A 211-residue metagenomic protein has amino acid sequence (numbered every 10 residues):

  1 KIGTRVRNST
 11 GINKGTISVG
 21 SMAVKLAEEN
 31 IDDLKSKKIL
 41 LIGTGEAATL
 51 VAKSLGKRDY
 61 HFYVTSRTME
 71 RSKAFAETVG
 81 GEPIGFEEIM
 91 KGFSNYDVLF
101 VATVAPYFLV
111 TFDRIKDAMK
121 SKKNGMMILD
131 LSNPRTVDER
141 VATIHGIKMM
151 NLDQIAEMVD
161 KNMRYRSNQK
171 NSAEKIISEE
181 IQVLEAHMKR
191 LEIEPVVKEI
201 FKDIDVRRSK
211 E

Functional and structural regions predicted by a protein language model:
K1-L34: Glycine/serine-rich phosphate-binding loop and adjoining beta1-alpha1 elements at the start of nucleotide-handling
K14, S18, I42, R67-E70 (+4 more regions): Conserved active-site and cofactor/substrate-binding residues in soluble primary-metabolism enzymes
I17-S21, G45, T49, E194 (+1 more regions): An alpha-helix initiation/capping motif
S21-K25, K73, S178: Predominant activation on well-ordered alpha-helical scaffold segments within soluble catalytic domains
E28-Y96: Glycine-rich phosphate/diphosphate-binding loop of Rossmann-like nucleotide-binding domains
A52-K53, A76-E77, T111-I115, E139-A142: Short amphipathic alpha-helical segments
G81-D113, K120-L129, N133-P134: Rossmann-like NAD(P)-binding element
K116-E211: Adenosine-phosphate binding glycine-rich loop
